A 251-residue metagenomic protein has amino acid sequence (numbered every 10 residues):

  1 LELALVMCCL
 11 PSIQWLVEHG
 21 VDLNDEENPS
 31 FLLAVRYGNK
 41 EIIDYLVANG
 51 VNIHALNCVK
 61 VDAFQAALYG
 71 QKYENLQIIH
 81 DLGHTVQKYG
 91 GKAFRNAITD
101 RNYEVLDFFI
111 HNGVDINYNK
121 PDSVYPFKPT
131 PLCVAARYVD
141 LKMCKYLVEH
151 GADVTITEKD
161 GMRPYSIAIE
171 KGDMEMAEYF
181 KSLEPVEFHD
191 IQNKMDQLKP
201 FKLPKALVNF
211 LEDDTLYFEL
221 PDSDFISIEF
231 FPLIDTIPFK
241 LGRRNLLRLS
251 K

Functional and structural regions predicted by a protein language model:
L1-L3, N24-L33, L56-Q65, Q87-A97 (+2 more regions): Ankyrin-repeat boundary/"N-cap" motif
M7, T157-K251: A surface-exposed partner-binding patch
P11-S12, E41-I42, E74-N75, E104-V105 (+2 more regions): Conserved ankyrin/ankyrin-like repeat signature
Q14-D22, D44-N52, Q77-T85, D107-I116 (+2 more regions): Ankyrin repeat domain, specifically the short helix-to-loop turn at the C-terminus of the second helix of each repeat
L46-V105, N112-V114, D122: Solenoidal tandem-repeat scaffolds enriched in leucines and small polar residues
V134-K145, E149-H150, T155-K171: Long, internal scaffold/assembly segments composed of regular secondary structure
